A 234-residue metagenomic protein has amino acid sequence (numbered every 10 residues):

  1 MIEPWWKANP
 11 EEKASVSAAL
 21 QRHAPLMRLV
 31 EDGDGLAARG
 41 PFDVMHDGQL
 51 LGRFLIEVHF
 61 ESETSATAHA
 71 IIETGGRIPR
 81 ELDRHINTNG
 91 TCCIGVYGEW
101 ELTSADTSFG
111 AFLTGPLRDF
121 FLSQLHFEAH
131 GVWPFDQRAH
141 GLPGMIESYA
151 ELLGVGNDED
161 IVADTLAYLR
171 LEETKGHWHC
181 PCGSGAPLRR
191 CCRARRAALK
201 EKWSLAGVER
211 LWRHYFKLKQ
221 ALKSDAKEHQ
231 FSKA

Functional and structural regions predicted by a protein language model:
M1-W6, G98-D106, G110-A234: Acidic/negatively charged segments and metal-coordination signatures
E3, V16-F112: Compact alpha/beta protein-protein interaction domains typified by the UBC
W6-K13: Acidic/histidine-enriched, beta-strand-rich ligand/metal-binding domains
N9, N87-N89, N157: Detector for Asparagine
